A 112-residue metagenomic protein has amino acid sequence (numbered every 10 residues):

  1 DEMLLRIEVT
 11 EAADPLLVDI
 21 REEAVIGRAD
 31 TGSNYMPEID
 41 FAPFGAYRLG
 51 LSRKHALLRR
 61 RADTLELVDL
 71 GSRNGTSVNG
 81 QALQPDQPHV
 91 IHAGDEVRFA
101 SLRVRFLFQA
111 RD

Functional and structural regions predicted by a protein language model:
D1-L49, R59-R61, Q109-D112: Intrinsically disordered, low-complexity acidic Ser/Thr-rich regulatory segments
T10-A12, S52, L83, I91: Residues that act as N-cap/strand-start positions at coil-to-secondary-structure junctions
E23, R53, S72: ATP/adenylate-binding site constellation spanning eukaryotic-like Ser/Thr protein kinases, ABC-transporter
I26, R60, G71, S77-D112: C-terminal boundary/linker segments immediately following FHA domains
E38-D40, D69, D95: Acidic side chains
T64-E66: Short aromatic-glycine-enriched beta-strand elements
